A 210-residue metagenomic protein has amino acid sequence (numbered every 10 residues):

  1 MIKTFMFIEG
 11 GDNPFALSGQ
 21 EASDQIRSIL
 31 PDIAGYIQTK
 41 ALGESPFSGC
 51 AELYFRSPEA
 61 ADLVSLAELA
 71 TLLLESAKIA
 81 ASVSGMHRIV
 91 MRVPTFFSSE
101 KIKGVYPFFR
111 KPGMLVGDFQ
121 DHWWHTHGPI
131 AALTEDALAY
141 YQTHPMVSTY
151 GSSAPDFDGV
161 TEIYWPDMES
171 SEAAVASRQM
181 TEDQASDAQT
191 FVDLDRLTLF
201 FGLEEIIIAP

Functional and structural regions predicted by a protein language model:
M1-P210: Macromolecular interaction modules
